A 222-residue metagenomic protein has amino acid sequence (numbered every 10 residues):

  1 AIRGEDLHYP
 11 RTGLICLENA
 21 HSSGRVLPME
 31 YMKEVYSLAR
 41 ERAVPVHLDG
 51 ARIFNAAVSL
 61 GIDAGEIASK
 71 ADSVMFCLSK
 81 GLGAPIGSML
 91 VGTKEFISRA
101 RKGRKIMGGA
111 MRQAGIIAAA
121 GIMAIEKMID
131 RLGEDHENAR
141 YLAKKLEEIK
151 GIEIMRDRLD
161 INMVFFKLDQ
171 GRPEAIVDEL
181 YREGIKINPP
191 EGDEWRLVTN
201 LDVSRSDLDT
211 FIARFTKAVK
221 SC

Functional and structural regions predicted by a protein language model:
A1-Q170, E174-E183, I187-E194, V198-V203 (+2 more regions): Conserved PLP-enzyme active-site core in the AAT-like
